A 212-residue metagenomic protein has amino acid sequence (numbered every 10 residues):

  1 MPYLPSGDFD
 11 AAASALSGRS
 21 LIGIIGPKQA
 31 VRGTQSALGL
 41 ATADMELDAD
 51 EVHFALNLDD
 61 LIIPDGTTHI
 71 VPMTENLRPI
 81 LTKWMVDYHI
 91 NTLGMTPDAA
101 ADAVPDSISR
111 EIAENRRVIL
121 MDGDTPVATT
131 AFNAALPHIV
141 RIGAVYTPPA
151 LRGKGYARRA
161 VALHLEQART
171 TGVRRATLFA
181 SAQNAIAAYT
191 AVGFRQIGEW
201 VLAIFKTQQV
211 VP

Functional and structural regions predicted by a protein language model:
M1-T67, A203: Acyl-donor-binding surface of acyltransferase catalytic domains
P5-A15, G143-P149, G153-T170, I186-A187 (+1 more regions): Conserved acetyl-CoA-binding loop-helix of GNAT-fold acetyltransferases
R19-K28, A168-S181: Conserved GNAT acetyl-CoA-binding A-motif
P27, L81, I142: Residue-level signal for inorganic ion chemistry
Q29-E46, R158, A182-E199: Conserved active-site alpha-helix within GNAT-family acetyltransferase domains
M45-N57, T177-F179, R195-P212: Conserved catalytic-core motifs of GNAT/GCN5-like acyltransferases
D59-D98, P212: Short amphipathic alpha-helix that is part of the acyltransferase structural core
P97-Y146: A conserved beta-strand-loop-helix scaffold within acyl/acetyltransferase catalytic domains
